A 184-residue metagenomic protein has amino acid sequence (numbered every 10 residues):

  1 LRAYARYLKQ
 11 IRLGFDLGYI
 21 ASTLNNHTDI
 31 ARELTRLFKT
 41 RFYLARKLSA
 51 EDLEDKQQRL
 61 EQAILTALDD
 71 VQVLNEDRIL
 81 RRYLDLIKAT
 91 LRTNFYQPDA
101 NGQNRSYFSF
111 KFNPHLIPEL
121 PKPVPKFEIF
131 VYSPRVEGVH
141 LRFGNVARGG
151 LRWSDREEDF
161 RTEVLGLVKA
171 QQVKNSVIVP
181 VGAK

Functional and structural regions predicted by a protein language model:
R2-K184: Extended, well-ordered protein cores
